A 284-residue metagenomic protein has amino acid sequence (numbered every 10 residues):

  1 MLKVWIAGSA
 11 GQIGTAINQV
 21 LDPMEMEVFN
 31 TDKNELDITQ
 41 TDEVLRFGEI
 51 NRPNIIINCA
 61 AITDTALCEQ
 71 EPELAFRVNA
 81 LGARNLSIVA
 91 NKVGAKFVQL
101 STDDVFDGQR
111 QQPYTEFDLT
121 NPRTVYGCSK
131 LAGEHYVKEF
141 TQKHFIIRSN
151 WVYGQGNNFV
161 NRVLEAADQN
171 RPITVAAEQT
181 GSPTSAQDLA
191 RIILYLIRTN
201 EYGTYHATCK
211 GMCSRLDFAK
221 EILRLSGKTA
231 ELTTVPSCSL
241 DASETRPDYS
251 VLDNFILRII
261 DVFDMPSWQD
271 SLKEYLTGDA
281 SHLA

Functional and structural regions predicted by a protein language model:
K3-L21: N-terminal Rossmann NAD(P)H-binding glycine-rich loop of SDR-like oxidoreductase domains
A7, T31, I56-A60, F97-D103 (+1 more regions): SDR active-site strand-loop-helix element
A16, R171, I192, T199-S243 (+4 more regions): Mid/C-terminal beta-alpha module of Rossmann-like enzyme folds, strongest in SDR-family dehydrogenases/epimerases
D22, E27-R46: Adenosine-cofactor binding site in Rossmann-like domains, unifying the SAM/SAH pocket of S-adenosylmethionine-dependent
T41-V78: NAD(P)H-binding glycine-rich loop region in Rossmannoid oxidoreductase-like domains and their noncatalytic homologs
Q70, R77, L81-N85, V105-I147 (+1 more regions): Catalytic helix-loop patch of NAD(P)-dependent Rossmann-fold dehydrogenases
V93-A95: A short helix->loop->beta-strand "cap" motif at the edges of active sites that frequently abuts
H135-G181, Q187-D188: NAD(P)-dependent short-chain dehydrogenase/reductase
